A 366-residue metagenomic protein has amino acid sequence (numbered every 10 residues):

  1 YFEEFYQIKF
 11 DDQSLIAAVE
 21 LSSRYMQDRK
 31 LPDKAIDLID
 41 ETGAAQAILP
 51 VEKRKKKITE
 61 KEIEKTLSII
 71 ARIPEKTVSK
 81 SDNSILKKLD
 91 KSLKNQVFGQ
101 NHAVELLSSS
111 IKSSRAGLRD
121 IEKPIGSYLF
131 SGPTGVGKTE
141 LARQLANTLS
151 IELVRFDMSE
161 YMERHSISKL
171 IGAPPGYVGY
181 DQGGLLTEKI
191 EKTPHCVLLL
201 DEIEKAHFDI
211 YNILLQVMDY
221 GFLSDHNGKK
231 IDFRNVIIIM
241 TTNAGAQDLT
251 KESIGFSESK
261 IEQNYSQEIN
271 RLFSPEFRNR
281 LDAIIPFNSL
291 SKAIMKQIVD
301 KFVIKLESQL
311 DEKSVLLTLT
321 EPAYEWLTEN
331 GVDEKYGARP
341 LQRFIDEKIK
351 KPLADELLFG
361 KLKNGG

Functional and structural regions predicted by a protein language model:
Y1-G366: AAA+ P-loop NTPase nucleotide-binding core of proteostasis motors
